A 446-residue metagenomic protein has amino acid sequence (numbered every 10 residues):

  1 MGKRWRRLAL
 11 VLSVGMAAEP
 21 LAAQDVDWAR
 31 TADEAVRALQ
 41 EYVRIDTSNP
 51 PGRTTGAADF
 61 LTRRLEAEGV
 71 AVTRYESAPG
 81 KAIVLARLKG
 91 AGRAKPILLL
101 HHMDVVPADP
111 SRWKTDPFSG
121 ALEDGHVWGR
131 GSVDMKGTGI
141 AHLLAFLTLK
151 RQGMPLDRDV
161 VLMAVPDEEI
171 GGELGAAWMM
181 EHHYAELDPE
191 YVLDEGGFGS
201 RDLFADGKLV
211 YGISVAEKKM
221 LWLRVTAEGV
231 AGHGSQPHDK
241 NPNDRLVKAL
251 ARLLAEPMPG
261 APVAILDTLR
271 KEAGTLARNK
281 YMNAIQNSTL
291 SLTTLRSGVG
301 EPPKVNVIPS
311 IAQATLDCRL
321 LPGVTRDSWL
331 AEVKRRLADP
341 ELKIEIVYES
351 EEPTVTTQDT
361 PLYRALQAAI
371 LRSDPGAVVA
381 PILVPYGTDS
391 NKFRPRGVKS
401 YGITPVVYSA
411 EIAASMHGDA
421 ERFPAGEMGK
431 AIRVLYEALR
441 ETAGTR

Functional and structural regions predicted by a protein language model:
M1-R4: N-terminal secretory signal peptides that target proteins for export/translocation
R7-P20: Bacterial N-terminal signal peptides
Q24-R130, L149-R158, L316: Acidic/His- and Gly-rich active-site-bordering loop/insert found across diverse amide/peptide-bond hydrolases
V36-T47, A227-G229, P340, I344-S350: Acidic/histidine-rich, surface-exposed loop or edge segments in extracytoplasmic proteins
G92-A94, F198-R201, K208, M258-N306 (+3 more regions): An extended, acidic, His-containing surface patch that forms the Zn2+-binding/catalytic region of metallohydrolases
E123-D134, V379-A380, F423: Short pre-catalytic strand/loop immediately N-terminal to key active-site residues, enriched for Gly-Thr
H126-V127, V133-I213: Acidic/histidine-rich catalytic neighborhood of metal-dependent amide-processing enzymes
A177-M179, V230, G234-G260: A short core secondary-structure module
